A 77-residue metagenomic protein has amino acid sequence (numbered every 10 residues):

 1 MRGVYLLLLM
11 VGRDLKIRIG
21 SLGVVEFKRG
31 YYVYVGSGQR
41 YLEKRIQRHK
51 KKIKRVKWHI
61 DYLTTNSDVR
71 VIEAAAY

Functional and structural regions predicted by a protein language model:
M1-R2: Conserved helicase motor core of SF1/SF2 NTP-dependent helicases
Y5-M10: A short beta-strand micro-motif
G12, Q39-Y77: Aromatic/basic micro-patches that form nucleic-acid/chromatin recognition or nuclease catalytic surfaces
D14-R18: Short N-terminal binding/cap micro-motifs at the start of the first secondary-structure element
I19-V24, I60-D61: Short secondary-structure capping micro-motifs at structural edges
K28-R29: Non-catalytic terminal regions with compositionally biased, polar/charged low complexity
V33-G38: GIY-YIG nuclease signature motif recognition
